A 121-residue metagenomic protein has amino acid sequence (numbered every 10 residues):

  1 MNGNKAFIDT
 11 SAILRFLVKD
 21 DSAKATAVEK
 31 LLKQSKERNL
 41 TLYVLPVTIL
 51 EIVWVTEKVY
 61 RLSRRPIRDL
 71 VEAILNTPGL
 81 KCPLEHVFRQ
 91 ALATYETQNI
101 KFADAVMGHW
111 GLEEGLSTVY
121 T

Functional and structural regions predicted by a protein language model:
M1-V44, V59-R65: Short, well-structured N-terminal submotif of metal-dependent ribonuclease cores
I8, L50-E51, R68, R89 (+1 more regions): A generic alpha-helix surface/boundary motif
T10, K101-T118: Acidic, metal-associated active-site segment
D20, P46-T48, L70-T97: Acidic catalytic patch
R38-L42, G79, G115-T118: Short active-site oxyanion
V53, E57-G79: Active-site-proximal, substrate-binding regions of enzyme catalytic domains and RNA-binding/basic surfaces
T121: Short beta-strand and adjacent tight-turn residues that come in two discontinuous sequence segments and form the edges
